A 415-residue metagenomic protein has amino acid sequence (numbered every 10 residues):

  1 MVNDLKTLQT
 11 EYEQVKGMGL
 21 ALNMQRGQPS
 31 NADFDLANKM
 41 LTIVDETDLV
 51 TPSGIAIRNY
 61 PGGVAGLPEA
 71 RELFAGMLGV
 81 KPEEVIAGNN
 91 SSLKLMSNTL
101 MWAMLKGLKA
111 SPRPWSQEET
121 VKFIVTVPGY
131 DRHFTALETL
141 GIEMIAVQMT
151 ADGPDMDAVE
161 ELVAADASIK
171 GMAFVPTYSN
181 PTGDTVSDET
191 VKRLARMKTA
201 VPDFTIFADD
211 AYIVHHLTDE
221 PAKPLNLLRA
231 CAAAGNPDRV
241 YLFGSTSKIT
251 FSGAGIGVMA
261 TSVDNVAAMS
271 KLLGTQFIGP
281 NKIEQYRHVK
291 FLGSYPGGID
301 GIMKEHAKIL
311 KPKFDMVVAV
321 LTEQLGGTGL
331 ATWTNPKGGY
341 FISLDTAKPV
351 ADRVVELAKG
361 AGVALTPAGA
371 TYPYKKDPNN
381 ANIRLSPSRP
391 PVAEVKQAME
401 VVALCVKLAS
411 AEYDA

Functional and structural regions predicted by a protein language model:
M1-A65, E69, A75-G76, G360-V363: N-terminal "arm"/small-domain region of PLP-dependent enzymes with the aminotransferase-like
G27-N31, S92-K94, G129-D131, D152 (+8 more regions): Short, solvent-exposed loop/turn segments at secondary-structure junctions
A56-P202, I213-G235, A351, V401-A403 (+1 more regions): Conserved core of the PLP fold type I
G88, A232-K311, Q324: Conserved core segment of the aminotransferase class I/II
D209: Glycine-centered flexible beta-alpha turn that most often forms the glycine-rich phosphate-binding loop
K304-V318, L330-D345: Conserved glycine-rich beta-strand-loop-beta hairpin in the small C-terminal domain of fold type I
S343-P349, L365-K407: Conserved PLP-binding active-site segment of the aspartate aminotransferase-like
